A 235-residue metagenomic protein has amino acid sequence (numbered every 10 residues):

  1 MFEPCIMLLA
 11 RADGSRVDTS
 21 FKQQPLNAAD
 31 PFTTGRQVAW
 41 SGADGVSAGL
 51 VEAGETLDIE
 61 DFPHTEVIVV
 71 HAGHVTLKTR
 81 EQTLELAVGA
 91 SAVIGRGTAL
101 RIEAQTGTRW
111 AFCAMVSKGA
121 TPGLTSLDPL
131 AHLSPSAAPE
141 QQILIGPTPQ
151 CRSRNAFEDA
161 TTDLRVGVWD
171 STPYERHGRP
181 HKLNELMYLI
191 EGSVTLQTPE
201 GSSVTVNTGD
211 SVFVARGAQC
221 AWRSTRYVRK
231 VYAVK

Functional and structural regions predicted by a protein language model:
M1-A92, R96: Ordered, small/hydrophobic-rich secondary-structure cores
M1-G45, G107, A114-D163, G167: A short, N-terminal "cap"/entry segment at the start of jelly-roll beta-barrel domains of the cupin/DSBH fold
F32-R36, D44-F62, R152-K182, A215-R216 (+1 more regions): Conserved short histidine dyad/triad with adjacent acidic residue
D61, T79, A104, F112-A114 (+3 more regions): Residue-level recognition of conserved beta-strand positions in structured domain cores
F62-T76, P180-L196: Short, conserved beta-strand element in jelly-roll/cupin
R80-G97, E200-G217: Short acidic-glycine-tyrosine-enriched beta hairpin
R96-T121, R216-K235: Ligand-binding loop in jelly-roll beta-barrel domains
